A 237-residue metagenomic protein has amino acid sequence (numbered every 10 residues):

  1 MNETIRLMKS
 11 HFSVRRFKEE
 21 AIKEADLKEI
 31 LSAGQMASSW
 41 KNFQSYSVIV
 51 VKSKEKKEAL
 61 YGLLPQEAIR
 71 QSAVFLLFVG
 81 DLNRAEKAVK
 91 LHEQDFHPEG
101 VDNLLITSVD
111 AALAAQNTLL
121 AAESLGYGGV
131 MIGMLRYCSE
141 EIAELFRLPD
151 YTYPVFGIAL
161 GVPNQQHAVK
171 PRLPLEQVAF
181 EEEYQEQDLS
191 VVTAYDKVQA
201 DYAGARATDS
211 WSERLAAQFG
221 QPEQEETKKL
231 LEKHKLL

Functional and structural regions predicted by a protein language model:
M1-L237: Acidic, surface-exposed loops and disordered segments
